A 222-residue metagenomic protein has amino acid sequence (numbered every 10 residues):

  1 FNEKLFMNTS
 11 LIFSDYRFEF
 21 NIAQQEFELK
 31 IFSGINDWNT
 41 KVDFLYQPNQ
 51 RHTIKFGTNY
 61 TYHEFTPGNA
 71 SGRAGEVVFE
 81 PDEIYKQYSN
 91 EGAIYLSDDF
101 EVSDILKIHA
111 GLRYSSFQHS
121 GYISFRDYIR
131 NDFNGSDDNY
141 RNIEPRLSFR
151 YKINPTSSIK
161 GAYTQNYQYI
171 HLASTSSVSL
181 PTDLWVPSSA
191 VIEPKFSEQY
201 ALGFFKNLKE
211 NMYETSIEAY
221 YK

Functional and structural regions predicted by a protein language model:
F1, T40-Y46, I94-F100, L147-Y151 (+2 more regions): Residues on the lipid-exposed face of transmembrane beta-strands in outer-membrane beta-barrel proteins
F1-F65, E214-S216: Outer-membrane beta-barrel domain signature, strongest for Gram-negative TonB-dependent receptors and also present
N2-K4, Q47-R51, S103-K107, K152-T156 (+2 more regions): Outer-membrane beta-barrel channels and translocator barrels
T9-L11, F56-T58, A110-L112, L147 (+3 more regions): Membrane-embedded beta-strand positions of outer-membrane beta-barrel proteins
R17, E64-E76, Q118-D127, Y151 (+2 more regions): Surface-exposed extracellular loop regions of Gram-negative outer-membrane beta-barrel proteins, predominantly
Q24-F32, N39, D43, E76-I84 (+3 more regions): Extracellular loop and loop/strand-boundary signature of outer-membrane beta-barrel proteins
I35-D43, T53, G57, S89-Y95 (+3 more regions): Transmembrane beta-barrel architecture of outer-membrane proteins
K55-N154, Y169: Signature of Gram-negative outer-membrane beta-barrel scaffolds
